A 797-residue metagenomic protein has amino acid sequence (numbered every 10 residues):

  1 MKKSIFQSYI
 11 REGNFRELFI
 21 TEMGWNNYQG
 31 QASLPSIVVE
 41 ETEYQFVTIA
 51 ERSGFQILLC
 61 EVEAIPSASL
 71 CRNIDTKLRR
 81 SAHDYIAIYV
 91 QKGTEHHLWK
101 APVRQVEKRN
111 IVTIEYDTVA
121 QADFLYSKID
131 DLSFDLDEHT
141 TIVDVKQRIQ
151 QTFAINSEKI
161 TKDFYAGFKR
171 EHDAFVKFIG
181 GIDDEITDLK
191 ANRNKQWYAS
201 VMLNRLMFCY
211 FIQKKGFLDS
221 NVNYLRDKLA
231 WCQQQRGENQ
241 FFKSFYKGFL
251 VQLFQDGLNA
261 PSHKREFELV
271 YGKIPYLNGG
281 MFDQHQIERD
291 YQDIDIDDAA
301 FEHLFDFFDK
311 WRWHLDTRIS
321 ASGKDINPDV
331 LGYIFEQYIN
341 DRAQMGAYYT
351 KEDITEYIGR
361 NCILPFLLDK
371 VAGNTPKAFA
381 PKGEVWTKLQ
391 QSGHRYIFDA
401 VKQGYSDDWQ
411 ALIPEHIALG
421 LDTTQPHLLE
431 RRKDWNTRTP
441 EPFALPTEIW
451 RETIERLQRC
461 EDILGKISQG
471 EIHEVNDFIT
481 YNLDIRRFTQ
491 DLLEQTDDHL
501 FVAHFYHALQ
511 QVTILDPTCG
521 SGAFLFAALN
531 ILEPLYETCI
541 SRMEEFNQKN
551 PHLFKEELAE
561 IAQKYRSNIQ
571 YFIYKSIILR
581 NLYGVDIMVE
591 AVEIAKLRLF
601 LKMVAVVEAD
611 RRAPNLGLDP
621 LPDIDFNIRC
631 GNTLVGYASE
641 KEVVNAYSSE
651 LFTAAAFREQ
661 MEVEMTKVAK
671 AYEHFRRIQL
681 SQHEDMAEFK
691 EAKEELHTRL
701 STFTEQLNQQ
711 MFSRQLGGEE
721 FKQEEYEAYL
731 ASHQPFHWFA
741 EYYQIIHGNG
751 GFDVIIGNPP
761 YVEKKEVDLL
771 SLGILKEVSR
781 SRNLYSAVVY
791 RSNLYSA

Functional and structural regions predicted by a protein language model:
K2-F6, F15, I20-E22, Y28-F46 (+8 more regions): Preference for the N-terminal adenyl/adenosyl cofactor-binding alpha/beta module
T48-F55: Active-site beta-strand-loop-beta-strand hairpin of nuclease catalytic cores that positions key catalytic residues
W197, M202-N204, F208, I358 (+5 more regions): Conserved Class I SAM-dependent methyltransferase catalytic core
L203-N204, F689-M711: Short amphipathic alpha-helical coiled-coil/interface segments
V222-A230, V371-Q390, F488-H507, L535-I577 (+1 more regions): Flexible phosphate/Mg2+-sensing switch loops adjacent to catalytic phosphate-binding sites
A523-I569, G636-S681, S701-A797: SAM-dependent methyltransferase catalytic-core segment centered on the flexible catalytic loop and adjoining short
I569-V585, D619-A646: P-loop NTPase motor core
F600: Short helical segment in ABC ATPase nucleotide-binding domains corresponding to the A-loop/adjacent helical element
